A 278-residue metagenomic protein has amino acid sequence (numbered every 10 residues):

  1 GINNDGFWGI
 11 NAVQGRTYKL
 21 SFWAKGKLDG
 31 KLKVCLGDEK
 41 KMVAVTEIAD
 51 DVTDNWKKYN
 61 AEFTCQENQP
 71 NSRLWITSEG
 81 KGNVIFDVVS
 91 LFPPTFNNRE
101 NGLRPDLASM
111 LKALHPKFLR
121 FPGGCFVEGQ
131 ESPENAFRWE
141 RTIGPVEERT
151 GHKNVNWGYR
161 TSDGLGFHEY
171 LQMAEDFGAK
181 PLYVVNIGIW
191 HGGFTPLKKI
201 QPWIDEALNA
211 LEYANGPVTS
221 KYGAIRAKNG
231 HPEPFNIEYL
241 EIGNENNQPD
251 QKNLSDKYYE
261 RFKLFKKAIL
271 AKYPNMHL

Functional and structural regions predicted by a protein language model:
G1-D163, K180, T195-Q201, L208 (+2 more regions): Extracellular and organelle-lumenal recognition/adhesion modules and their flexible linkers in secreted
W23, Y159-W190: Long, well-ordered early-domain segments
S72, G102-D106, S162-Y170, P217-P232 (+1 more regions): Alpha-helical scaffolding within the catalytic cores of extracellular/periplasmic polymer-degrading hydrolases
M110-K112, L171-G178, A227-F235: Acidic (Asp/Glu)-rich catalytic clusters
G124-C125, P145, Y170-A179, E206-P217: Glycine-rich, acidic and aromatic/proline-enriched surface loops and short helix-turn segments that act as binding
G124-E128, I187-H191, N244-P249: Solvent-exposed loop/turn segments at secondary-structure junctions within structured extracellular/periplasmic domains
Y183, I187-A207, L211, I242: Substrate-binding/active-site clefts of carbohydrate-active enzymes
E206-N209, Y213-Y222, K228-L278: Active-site neighborhood of glycoside hydrolase catalytic domains
